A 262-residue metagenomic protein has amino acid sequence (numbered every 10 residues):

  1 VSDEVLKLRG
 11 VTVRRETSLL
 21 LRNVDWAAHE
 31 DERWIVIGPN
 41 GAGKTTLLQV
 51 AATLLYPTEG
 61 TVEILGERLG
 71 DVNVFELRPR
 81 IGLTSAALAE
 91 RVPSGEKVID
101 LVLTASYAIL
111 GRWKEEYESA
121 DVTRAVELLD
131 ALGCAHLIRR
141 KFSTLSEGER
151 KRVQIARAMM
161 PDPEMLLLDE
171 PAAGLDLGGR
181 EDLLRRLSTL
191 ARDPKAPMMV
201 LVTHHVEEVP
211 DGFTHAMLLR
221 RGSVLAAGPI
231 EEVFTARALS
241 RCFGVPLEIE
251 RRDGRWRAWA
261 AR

Functional and structural regions predicted by a protein language model:
A52: Helix-to-loop junction immediately C-terminal to a conserved catalytic motif
G60-G70, L77: Conserved ABC transporter NBD signature motif
L103, E118-L137: Conserved ABC ATPase "signature" region
E116, K141-L145, E149: Conserved ABC ATPase signature
D162: Conserved catalytic motifs of ABC-family nucleotide-binding domains
L166-E170: Catalytic Walker B motif of ABC-type/P-loop ATPase nucleotide-binding domains
R241-R262: ABC ATPase nucleotide-binding domains
